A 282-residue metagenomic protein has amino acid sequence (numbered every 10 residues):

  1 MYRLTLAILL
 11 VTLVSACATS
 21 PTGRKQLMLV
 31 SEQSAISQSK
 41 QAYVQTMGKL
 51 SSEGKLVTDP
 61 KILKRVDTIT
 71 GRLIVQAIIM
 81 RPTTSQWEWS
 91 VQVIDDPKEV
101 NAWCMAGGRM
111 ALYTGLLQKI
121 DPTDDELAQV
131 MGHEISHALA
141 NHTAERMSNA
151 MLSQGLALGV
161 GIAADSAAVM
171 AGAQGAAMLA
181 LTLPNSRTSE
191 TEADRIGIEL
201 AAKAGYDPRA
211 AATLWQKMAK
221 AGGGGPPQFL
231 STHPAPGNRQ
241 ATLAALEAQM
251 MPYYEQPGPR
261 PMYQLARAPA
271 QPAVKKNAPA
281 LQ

Functional and structural regions predicted by a protein language model:
Y2-T5, C17-Q282: A Zn2+-metalloprotease active-site environment signal
I8: Metal-dependent nucleotide-binding catalytic modules
